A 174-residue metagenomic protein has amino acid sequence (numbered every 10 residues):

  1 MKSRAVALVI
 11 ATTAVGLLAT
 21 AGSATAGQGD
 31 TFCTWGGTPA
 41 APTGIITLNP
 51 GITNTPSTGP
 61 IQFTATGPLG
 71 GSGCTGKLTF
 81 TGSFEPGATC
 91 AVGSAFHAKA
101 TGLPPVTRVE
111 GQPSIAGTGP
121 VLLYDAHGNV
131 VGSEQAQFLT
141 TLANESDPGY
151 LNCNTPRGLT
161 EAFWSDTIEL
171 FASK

Functional and structural regions predicted by a protein language model:
M1-A26: Secretory targeting and sorting signals
T20, G27, G67-P68, S83-F84 (+1 more regions): Processing junctions and N-termini across compartments
A26-W35: Cleaved targeting-peptide boundary
W35-G36, G71, I168: Extended beta-strand/beta-hairpin segments
P42-F138: Predominantly extracellular/secreted and cell-surface proteins with exposed, flexible low-complexity segments
L139-K174: Extracellularly exposed regions in secreted/surface proteins, prominently low-complexity, repeat-rich
